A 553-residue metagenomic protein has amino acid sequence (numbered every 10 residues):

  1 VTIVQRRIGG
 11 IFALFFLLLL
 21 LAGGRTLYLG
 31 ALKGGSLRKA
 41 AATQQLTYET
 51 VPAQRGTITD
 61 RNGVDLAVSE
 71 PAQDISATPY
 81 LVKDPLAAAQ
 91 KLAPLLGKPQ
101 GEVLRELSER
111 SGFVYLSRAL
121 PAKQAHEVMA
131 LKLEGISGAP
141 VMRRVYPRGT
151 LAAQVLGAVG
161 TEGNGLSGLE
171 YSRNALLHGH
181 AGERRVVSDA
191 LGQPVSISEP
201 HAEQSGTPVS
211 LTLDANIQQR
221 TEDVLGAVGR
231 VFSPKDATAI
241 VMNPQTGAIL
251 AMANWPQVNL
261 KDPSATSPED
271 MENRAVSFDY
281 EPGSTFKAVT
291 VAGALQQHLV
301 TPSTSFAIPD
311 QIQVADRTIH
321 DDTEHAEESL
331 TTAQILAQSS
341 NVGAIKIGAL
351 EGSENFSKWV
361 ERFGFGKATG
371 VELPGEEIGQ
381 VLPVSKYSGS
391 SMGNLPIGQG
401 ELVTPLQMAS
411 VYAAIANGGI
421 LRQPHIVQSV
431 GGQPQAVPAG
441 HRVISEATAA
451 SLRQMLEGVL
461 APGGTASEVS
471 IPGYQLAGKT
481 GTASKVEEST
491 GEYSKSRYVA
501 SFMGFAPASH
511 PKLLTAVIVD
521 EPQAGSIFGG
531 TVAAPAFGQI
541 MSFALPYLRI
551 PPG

Functional and structural regions predicted by a protein language model:
T2-S36: Hydrophobic alpha-helical transmembrane signal-anchor segments
A31-L32, A77, L81, A87-L96 (+3 more regions): Small/polar-residue-rich segments within soluble enzyme cores
Q45, T50-Q54, A181, S233-A237: Short, small/polar residue-rich loop motifs at catalytic or cofactor-binding pockets
A53, S69-I75, V159-E162, A251-Q257: Short beta->alpha transition motifs characteristic of CBS
A53-L96: Juxtamembrane extramembrane loops of integral membrane proteins
A67, S188-S198, A239-S284, V289-P522 (+2 more regions): Beta-lactam-recognizing serine transpeptidase/beta-lactamase-like catalytic domain environment
F113, Q193-A237: Conserved, well-ordered alpha-helix/loop/beta-strand core segments that scaffold catalytic motifs
Q435-V437, A534-G553: Short, gly/Ser/Thr-rich active-site loops of penicillin-recognizing serine hydrolases
